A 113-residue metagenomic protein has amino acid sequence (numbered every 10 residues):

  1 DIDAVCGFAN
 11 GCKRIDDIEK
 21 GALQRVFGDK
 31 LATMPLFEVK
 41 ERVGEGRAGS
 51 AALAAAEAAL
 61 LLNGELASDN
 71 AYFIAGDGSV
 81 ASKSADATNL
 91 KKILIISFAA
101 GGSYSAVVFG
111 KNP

Functional and structural regions predicted by a protein language model:
D1-P113: Conserved "HGTGT" condensation-loop signature of ketosynthase/thiolase-family condensing enzymes that catalyze
